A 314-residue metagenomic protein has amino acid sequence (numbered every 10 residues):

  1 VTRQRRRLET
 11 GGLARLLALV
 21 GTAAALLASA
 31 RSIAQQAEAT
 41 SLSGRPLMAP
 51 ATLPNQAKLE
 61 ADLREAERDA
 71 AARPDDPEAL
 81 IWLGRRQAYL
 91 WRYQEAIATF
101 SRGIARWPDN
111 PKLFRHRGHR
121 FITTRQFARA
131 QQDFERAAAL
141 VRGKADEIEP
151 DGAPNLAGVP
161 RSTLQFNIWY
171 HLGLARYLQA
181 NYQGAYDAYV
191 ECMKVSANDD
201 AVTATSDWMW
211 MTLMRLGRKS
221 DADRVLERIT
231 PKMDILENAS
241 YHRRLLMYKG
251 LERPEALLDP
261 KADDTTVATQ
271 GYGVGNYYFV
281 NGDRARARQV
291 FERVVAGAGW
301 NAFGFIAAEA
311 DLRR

Functional and structural regions predicted by a protein language model:
I33-E78, W82, R314: N-terminal leader/linker segments that initiate helical-solenoid repeat arrays
D69, R102-G103, R136-A137, G158 (+2 more regions): Canonical positions in the second alpha-helix
P74, P108, R142, T163 (+3 more regions): Short coil turns that delineate tetratricopeptide repeat
R85, H119, L174, M211-L213 (+2 more regions): Residue-level recognition of tetratricopeptide repeat
